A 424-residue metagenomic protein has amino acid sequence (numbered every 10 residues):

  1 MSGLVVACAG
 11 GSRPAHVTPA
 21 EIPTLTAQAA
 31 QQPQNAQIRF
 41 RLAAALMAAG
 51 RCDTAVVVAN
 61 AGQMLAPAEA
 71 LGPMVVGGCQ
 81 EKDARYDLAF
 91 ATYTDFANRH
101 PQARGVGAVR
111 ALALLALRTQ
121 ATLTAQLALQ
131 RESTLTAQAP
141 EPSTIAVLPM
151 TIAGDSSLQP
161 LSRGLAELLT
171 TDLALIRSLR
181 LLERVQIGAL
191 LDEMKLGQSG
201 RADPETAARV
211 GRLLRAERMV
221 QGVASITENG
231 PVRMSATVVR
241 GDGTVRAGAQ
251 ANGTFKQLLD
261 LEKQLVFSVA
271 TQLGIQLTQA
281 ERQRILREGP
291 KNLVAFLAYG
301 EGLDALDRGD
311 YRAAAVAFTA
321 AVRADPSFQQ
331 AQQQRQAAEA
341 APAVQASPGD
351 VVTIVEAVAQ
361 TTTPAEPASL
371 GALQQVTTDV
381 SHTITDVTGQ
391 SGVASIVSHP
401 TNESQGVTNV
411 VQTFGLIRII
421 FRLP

Functional and structural regions predicted by a protein language model:
P19-T26, A36-R41, M74, R287-L306: Alpha-helical tetratricopeptide repeat
A27-Q31, A61-M64, A97-N98, V322-R323: Conserved structural position within tetratricopeptide repeats
A91-A146, E262-A298, S327-A394: Pro/Ala/Gly-rich low-complexity, hydrophilic intrinsically disordered segments
T122-T134, L168, D172, G188-L297: Catalytic-center loop of serine/cysteine hydrolases
